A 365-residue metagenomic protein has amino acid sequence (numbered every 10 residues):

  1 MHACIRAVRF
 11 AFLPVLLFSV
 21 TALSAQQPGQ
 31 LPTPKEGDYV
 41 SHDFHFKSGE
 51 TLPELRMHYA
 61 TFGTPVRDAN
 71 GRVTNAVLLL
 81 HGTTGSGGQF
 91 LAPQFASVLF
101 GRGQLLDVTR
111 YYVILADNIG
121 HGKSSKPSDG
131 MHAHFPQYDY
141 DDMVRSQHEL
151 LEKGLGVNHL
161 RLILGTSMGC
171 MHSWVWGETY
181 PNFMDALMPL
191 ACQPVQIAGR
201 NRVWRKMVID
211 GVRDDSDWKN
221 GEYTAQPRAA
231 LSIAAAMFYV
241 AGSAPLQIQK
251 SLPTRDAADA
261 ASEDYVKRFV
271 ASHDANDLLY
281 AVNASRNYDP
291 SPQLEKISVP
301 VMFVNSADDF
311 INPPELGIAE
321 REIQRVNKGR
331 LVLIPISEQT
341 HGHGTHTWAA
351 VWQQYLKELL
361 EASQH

Functional and structural regions predicted by a protein language model:
A60-D129: N-terminal cap/lid subdomain of alpha/beta-hydrolase-fold enzymes
D141-L162: Conserved acidic catalytic loop of the alpha/beta-hydrolase fold
N158-G199: Conserved hydrolase catalytic core segment
F183-R268: Alpha/beta-hydrolase-fold enzymes
D277-Q293: Active-site nucleophile elbow and catalytic-triad environment of alpha/beta-hydrolase enzymes
I297, F303-N305: Short beta-strand/loop motif that positions the catalytic acidic residue of the alpha/beta-hydrolase fold
F310-G317: Conserved alpha/beta-hydrolase "acid-adjacent" motif
K328-H365: Catalytic active-site module of serine/aspartate enzymes centered on a nucleophile-bearing elbow/loop
